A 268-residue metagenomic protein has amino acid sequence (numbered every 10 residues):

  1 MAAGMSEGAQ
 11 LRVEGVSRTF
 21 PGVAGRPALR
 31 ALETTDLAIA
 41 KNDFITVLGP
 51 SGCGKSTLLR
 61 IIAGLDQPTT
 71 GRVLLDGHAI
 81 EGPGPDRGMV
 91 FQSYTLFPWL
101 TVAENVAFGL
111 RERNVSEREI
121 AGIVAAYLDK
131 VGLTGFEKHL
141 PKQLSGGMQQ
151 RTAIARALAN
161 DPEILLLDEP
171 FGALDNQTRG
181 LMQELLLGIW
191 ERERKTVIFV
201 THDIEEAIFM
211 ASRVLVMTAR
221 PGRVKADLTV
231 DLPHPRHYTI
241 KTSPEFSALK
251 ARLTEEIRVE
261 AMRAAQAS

Functional and structural regions predicted by a protein language model:
L48-P50: The feature captures the beta-strand-to-loop junction immediately N-terminal to the Walker
A63: Helix-to-loop junction immediately C-terminal to a conserved catalytic motif
G71-P83: Conserved ABC transporter NBD signature motif
L100-F108: Short coil-to-helix segment of the ABC ATPase nucleotide-binding domain corresponding to the Q-loop/switch region
E117-F136, G188: Conserved ABC ATPase "signature" region
H139-K142, N160: Conserved signature/switch motifs of ABC ATPase nucleotide-binding domains
I154: Hydrophobic anchor residue at the start of the ABC signature
L165-D168: Catalytic Walker B motif of ABC-type/P-loop ATPase nucleotide-binding domains
